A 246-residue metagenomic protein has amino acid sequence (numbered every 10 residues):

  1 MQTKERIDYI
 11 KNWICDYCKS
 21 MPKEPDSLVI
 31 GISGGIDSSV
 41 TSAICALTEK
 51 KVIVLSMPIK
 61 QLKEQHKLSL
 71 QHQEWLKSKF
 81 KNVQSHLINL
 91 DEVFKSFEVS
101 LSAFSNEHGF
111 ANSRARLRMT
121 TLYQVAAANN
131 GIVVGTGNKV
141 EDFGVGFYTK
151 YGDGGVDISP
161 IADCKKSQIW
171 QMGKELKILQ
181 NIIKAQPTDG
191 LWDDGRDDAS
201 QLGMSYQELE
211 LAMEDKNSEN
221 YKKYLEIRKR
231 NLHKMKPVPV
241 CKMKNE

Functional and structural regions predicted by a protein language model:
Q2-I30, A43-I53, K60-Q61, H72 (+6 more regions): ATP/NTP-dependent adenylation/nucleotidyl-transfer catalytic domains that generate, transfer, or process NMP-activated
G35: Conserved G/P- and acidic residue-centered "switch" motifs that form tight phosphate/ATP-binding loops in soluble
S38, M57-K60: Extended, folded domain segments that form the structural surfaces/walls around functional sites
S38, S42, H66-L70: Short, surface-exposed alpha-helical segments at coil->helix boundaries
R118-L122: Phosphate-binding/switch loop-helix module in NTP-utilizing enzymes
